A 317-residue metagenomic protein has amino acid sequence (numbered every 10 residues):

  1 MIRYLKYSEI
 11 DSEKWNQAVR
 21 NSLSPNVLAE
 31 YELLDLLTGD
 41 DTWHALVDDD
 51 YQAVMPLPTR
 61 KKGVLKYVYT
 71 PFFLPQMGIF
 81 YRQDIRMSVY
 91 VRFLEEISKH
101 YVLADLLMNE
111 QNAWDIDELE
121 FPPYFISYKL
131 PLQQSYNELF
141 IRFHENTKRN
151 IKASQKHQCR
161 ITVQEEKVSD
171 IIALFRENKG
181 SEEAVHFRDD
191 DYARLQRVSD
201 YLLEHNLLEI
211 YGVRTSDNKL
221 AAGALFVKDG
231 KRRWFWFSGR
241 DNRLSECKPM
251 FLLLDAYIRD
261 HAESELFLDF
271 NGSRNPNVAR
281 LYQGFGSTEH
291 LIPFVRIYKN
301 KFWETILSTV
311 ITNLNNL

Functional and structural regions predicted by a protein language model:
I2-D49, M55-V64, N109-S127, S135-S245: A conserved beta-strand-loop-helix scaffold within acyl/acetyltransferase catalytic domains
D40-W43, K99-L103, L208, E263-E265: Short, high-confidence coil segments that cap the C-terminus of an alpha-helix and link into the following beta-strand
V64-T70: Short, compositionally biased low-complexity segments
T70-Q111: A gly/proline- and charged-residue-enriched helix-loop-helix capping module
L74-I85, Q133-Q134, S238-E246: A short, internal acetyl-CoA/4′-phosphopantetheine-binding micro-motif in the GNAT/acyltransferase core
S88-E95, R197-I306: Aromatic (often tryptophan-rich) hydrophobic motifs at membrane interfaces
D105, T162, F267-N271: Short catalytic-loop micro-motif centered on adjacent basic/acidic residues
Q111-H157, S264, G272-L317: Terminal substrate-recognition subdomain of acyl/acetyltransferases
